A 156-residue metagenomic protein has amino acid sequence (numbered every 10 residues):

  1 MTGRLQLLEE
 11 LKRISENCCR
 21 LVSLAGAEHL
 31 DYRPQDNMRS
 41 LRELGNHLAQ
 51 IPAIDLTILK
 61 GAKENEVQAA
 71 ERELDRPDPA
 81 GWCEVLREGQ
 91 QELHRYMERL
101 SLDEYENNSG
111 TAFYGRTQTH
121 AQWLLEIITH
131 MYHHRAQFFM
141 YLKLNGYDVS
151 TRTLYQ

Functional and structural regions predicted by a protein language model:
M1-L5: Basic/polar N-terminal segments that are highly enriched at the extreme N-terminus, encompassing both cleavable
L8-K12, E16-C19, S23, H29-R72 (+1 more regions): Short, contiguous alpha-helical
I14-C19, P52, R76-P79, H94 (+1 more regions): A general secondary-structure boundary signal
E28-H29, D103: Secondary-structure boundary/capping positions in well-ordered alpha/beta enzyme cores
T57-I58, A62-M97: Helix-adjacent hinge/juxtasegments
G89, Y96-L100, H130, Y141: Mid-sequence acidic-hydrophobic segments that form the walls of catalytic/ligand-binding cavities or oligomerization
R99-Y114: Acidic catalytic patch
